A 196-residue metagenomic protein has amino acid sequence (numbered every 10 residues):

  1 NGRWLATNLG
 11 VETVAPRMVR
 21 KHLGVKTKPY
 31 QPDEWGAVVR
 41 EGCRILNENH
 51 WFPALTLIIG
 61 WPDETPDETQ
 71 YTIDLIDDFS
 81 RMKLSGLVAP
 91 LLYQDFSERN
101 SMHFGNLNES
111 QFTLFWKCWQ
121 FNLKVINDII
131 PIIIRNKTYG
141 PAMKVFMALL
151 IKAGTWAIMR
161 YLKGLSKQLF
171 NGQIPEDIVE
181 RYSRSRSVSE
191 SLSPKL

Functional and structural regions predicted by a protein language model:
N1-T13, Q31-R99: Conserved C-terminal portion of the radical SAM core fold that forms the substrate/S-adenosylmethionine-binding
E12-G24, I59-D67, L84-K117, K124 (+1 more regions): Flexible glycine/acidic-rich beta-alpha junction loops that bind and position SAM and/or redox cofactors in anaerobic
K21, D74, D78, R160 (+1 more regions): Charged/polar, solvent-exposed surface patches and flexible loops
G24-P32: The substrate-binding groove and active-site-proximal loops of carbohydrate-active enzymes, especially glycoside
F112-L196: Radical SAM enzyme core and accessory elements
